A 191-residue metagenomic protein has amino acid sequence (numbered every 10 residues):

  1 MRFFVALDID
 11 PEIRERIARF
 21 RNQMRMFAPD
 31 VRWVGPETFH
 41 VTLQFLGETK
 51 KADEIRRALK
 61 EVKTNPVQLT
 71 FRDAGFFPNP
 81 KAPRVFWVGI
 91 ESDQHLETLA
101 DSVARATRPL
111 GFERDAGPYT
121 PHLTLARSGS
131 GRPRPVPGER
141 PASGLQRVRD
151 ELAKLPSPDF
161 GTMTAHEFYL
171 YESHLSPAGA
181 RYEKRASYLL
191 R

Functional and structural regions predicted by a protein language model:
M1-R191: Histidine-dependent nucleotide/RNA phosphoesterase domain, centered on the 2H-phosphoesterase fold with its duplicated
